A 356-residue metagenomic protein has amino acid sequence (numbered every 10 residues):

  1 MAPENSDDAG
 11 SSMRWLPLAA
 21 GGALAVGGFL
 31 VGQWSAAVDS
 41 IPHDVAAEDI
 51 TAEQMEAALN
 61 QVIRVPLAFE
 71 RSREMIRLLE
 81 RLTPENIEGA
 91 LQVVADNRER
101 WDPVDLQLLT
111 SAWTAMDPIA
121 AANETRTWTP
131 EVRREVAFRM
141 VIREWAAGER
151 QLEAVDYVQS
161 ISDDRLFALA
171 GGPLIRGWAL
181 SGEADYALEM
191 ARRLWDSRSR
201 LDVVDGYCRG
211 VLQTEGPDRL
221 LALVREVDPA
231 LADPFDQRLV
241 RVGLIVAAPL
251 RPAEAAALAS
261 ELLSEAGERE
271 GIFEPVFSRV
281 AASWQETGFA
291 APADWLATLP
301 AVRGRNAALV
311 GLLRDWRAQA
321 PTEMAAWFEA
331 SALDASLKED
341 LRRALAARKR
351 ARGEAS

Functional and structural regions predicted by a protein language model:
E4-A23, L30: N-terminal Sec-pathway targeting helices
V26-S356: Non-catalytic all-alpha helical scaffold/repeat segments
